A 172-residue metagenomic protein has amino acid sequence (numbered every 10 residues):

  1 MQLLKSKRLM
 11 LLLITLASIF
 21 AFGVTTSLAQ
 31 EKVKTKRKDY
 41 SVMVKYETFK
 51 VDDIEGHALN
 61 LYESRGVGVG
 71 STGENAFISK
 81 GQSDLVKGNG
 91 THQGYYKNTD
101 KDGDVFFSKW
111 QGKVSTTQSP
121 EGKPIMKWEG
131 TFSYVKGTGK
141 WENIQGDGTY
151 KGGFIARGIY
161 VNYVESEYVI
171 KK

Functional and structural regions predicted by a protein language model:
Q2-L13: Bacterial N-terminal signal peptides that target proteins for export
L3, T26-S27: Glycine-centered signal
K5, A21-G23, I78: Compositionally biased, low-structure terminal segments
L12-G23: Bacterial N-terminal signal peptides
L28-K172: Beta-strand-enriched cores of mature, soluble protein domains
